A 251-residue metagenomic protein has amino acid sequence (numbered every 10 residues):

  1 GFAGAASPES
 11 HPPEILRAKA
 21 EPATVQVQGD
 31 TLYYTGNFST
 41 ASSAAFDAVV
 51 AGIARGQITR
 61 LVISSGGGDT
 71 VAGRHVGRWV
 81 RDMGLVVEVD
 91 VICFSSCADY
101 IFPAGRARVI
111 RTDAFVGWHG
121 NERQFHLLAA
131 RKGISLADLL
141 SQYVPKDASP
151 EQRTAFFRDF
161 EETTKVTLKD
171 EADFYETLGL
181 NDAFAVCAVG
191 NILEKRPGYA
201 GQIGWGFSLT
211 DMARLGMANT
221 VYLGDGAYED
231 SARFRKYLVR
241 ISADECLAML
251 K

Functional and structural regions predicted by a protein language model:
F2-V89, V109-R111, Q124-K251: N-terminal organellar transit peptides
C93-C97, V116-H119, R123-H126: Short gly/pro/ser/thr-enriched loop/turn and capping motifs at secondary-structure boundaries
A98-A107: Amphipathic, non-transmembrane alpha-helical segments in extracytoplasmic/periplasmic proteins
G105, A114-V116: Small-residue (G/S/T/A) turn/hinge positions that recur once per unit in extracellular repeat modules
